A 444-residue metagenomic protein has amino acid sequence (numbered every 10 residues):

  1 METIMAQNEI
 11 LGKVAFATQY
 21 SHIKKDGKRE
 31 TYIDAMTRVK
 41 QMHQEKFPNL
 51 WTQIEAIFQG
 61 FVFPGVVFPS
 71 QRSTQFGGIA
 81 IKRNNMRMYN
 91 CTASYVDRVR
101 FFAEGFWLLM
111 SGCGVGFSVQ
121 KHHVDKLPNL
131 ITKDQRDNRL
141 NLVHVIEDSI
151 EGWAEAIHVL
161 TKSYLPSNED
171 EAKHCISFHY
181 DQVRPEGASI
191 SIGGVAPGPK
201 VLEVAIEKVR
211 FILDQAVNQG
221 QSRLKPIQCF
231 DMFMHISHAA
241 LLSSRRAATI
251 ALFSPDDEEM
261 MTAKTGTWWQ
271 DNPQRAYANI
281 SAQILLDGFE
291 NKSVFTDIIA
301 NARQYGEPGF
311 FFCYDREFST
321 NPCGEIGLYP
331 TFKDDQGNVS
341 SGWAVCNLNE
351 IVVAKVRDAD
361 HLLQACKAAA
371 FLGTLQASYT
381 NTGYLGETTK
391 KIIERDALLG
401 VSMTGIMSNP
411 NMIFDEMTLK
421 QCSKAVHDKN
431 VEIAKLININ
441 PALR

Functional and structural regions predicted by a protein language model:
M1-R444: Extended catalytic cores of very large enzyme megasubunits
